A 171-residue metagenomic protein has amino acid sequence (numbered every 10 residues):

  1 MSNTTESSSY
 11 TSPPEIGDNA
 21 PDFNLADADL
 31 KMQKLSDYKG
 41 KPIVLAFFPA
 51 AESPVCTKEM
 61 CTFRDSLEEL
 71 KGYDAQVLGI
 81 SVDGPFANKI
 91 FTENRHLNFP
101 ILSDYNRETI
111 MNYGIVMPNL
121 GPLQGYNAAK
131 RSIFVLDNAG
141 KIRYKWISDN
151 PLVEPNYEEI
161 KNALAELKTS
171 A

Functional and structural regions predicted by a protein language model:
M1-A171: Chalcogenol-based redox active-site neighborhoods
